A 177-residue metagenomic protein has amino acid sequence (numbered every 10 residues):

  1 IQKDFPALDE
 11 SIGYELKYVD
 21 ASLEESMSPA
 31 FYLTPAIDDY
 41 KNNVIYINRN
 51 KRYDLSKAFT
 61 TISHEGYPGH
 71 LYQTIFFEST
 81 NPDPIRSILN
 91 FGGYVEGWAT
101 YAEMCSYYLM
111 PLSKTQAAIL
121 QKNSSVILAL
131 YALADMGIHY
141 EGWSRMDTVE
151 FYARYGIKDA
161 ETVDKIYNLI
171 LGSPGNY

Functional and structural regions predicted by a protein language model:
I1-Y177: Long, His/Glu/Asp-enriched segments that create or flank divalent metal/ion-associated functional microenvironments
